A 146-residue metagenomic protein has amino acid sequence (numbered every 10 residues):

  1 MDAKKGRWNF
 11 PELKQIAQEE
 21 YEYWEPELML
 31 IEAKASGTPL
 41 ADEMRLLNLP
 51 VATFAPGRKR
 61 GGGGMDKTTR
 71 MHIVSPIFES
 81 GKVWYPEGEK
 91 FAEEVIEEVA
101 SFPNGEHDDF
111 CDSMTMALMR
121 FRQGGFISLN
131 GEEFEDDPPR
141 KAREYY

Functional and structural regions predicted by a protein language model:
M1-F102, E144-Y146: Mg2+-dependent endonuclease catalytic cores in nucleic-acid-processing enzymes, primarily RNase H-like
K4-G6, P11, T68, C111-M114 (+2 more regions): Intrinsic disorder/low-complexity detector
Y23-P26, V83, D108, Q123-I127: Intrinsically disordered or highly flexible coil/loop and linker segments, enriched in small and charged/polar residues
E32, E87-F91, F110-T115, L129-N130: Short coil/turn segments at secondary-structure boundaries
P56-K59, D112, I127: Short, surface-exposed, polar/charged, turn-prone segments marking secondary-structure boundaries
V95-R122: Charged alpha-helix within mobile-element recombinases
A117-Y146: Acidic two-metal-ion nuclease catalytic site recognized across multiple nuclease folds, prominently DnaQ/RNase D-T
